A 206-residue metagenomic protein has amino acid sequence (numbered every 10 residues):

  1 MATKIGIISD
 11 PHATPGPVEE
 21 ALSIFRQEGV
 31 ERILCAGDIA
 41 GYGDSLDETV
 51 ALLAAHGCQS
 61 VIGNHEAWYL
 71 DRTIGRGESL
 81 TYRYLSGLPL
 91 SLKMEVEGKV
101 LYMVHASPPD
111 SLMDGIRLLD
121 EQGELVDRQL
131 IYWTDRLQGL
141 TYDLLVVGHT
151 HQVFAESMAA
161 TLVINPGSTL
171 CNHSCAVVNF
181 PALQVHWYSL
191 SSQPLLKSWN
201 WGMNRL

Functional and structural regions predicted by a protein language model:
M1-G6, K93-Y102, M158-V163, L183-Q184: Beta-strand-turn-beta hairpins that frame and shape the catalytic cleft of phosphate-ester-processing enzymes
A2-E95: Core catalytic region of metal-dependent phosphoesterases/phosphodiesterases, especially metallo-beta-lactamase-like
H12-P17, G41-D44, E66-D71, P109-S111 (+2 more regions): Active-site environment of divalent metal-dependent phosphoester hydrolases
E19-E20, L46-E48, T73-I74, G115-I116 (+2 more regions): Short amphipathic alpha-helical segments
R26-G29, L80-E156: His/acidic metal-ligating clusters that form di-metal
H56-C58, Y142, T161: A short helix->loop->beta-strand "cap" motif at the edges of active sites that frequently abuts
L144, F154-L206: Acidic, His/Gly-rich catalytic cores of divalent-metal-dependent hydrolytic chemistry
